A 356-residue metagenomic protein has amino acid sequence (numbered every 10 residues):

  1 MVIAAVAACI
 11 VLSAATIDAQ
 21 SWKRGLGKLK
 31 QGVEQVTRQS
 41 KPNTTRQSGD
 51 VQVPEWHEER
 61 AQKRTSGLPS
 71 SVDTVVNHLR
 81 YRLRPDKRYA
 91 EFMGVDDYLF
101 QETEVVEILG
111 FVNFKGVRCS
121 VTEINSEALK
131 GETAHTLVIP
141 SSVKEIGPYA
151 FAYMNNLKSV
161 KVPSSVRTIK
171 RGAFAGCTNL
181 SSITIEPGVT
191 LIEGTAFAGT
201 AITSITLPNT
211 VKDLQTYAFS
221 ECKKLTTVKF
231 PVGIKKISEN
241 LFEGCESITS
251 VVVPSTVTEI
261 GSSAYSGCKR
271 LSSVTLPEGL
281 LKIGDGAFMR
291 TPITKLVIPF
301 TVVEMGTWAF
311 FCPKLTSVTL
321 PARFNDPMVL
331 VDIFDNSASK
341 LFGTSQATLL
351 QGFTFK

Functional and structural regions predicted by a protein language model:
I3-S13: Bacterial N-terminal signal peptides
A15-A19: Sec/Tat signal peptide C-region and signal peptidase I cleavage site
Q20-E55: Glycine- and small hydrophobic-rich membrane-insertion segments that are intrinsically disordered in solution
P42-R80: N-terminal low-complexity, Pro/Thr/Ser-rich intrinsically disordered segments that act as propeptides or flexible
D73-Y98: GGW-centered surface loops in extracellular recognition modules
P85-R88, Q101-E123, E132-E145, N155-T168 (+8 more regions): Structural signature of tandem-repeat unit edges
N125-E127, G147-A150, K170-A173, E193-A196 (+6 more regions): Consensus positions within tandem repeat domains that build extended binding/scaffold surfaces
